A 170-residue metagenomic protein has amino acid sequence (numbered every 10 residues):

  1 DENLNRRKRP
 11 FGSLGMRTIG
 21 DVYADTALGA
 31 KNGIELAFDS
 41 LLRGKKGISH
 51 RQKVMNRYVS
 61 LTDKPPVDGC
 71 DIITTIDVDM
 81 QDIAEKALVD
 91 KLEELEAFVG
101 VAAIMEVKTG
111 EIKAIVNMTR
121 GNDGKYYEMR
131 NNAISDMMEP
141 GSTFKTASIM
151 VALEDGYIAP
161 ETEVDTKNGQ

Functional and structural regions predicted by a protein language model:
D1-G69: Small/polar-residue-rich segments within soluble enzyme cores
G12, V107-T109: A short, glycine/Asx- and small/polar-enriched loop/turn that sits immediately N-terminal to a beta-strand
T18, A84, G110: Terminal peptide-recognition signature
G20, K113-V116: A structural microfeature
G20-A24, V78, R120: Non-catalytic surface loops within mature trypsin-like serine protease
L28, I112, R120: Short acidic, gly/pro-rich beta-turn/loop elements at beta-sheet edges and active-site/ligand-binding grooves
K64-V107, I115, G121-Q170: Active-site loop and adjoining helix of the penicillin-binding protein/serine DD-peptidase-beta-lactamase fold
